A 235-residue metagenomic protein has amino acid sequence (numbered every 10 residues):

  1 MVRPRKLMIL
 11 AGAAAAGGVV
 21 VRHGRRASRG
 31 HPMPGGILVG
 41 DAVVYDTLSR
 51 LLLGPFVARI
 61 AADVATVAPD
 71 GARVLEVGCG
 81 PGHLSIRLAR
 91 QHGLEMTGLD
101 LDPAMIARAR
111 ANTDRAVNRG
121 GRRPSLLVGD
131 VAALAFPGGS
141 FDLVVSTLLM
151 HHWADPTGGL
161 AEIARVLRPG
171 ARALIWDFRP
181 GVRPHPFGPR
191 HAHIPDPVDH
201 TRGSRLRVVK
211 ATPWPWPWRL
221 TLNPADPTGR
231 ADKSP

Functional and structural regions predicted by a protein language model:
M1-P34, R230-P235: Short amphipathic, positively biased membrane-proximal segments that drive organelle/inner-membrane targeting
R25-L38, L48-L53, L174-P227: C-terminal alpha-helical "lid/dimerization" subdomain adjacent to the S-adenosyl-L-methionine
L52-D70: Conserved alpha-helix/loop element of class I SAM-dependent methyltransferases that forms part of the SAM/SAH-binding
L75, P81-A133: Class I SAM-dependent methyltransferase SAM/SAH-binding core
A132-L143: A short acidic, Gly/Pro-enriched loop at the edge of an enzyme's catalytic core that lines a small-molecule cofactor
L143-A154: A short SAM/SAH-binding and catalytic strip from SAM-dependent methyltransferases
T157-P169: A short glycine-rich, Lys/Arg-flanked "PGG" loop and its adjoining helix->strand segment in the class I
